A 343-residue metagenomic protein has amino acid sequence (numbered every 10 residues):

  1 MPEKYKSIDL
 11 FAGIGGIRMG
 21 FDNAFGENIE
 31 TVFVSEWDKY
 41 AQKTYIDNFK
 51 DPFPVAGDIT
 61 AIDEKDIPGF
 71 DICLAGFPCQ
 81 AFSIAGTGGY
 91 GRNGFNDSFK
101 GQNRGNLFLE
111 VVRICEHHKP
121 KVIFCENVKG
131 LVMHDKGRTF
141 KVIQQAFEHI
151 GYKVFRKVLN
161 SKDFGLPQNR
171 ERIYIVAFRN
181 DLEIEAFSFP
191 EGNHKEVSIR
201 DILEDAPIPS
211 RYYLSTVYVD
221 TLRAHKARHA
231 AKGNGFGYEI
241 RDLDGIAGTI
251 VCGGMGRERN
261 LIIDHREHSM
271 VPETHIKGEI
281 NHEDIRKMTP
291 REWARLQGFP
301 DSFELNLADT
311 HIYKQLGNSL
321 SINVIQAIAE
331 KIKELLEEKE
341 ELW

Functional and structural regions predicted by a protein language model:
P2-S7: Extreme N-terminal starter segment of soluble prokaryotic enzymes
I8-T60: SAM cofactor-binding core of SAM-dependent methyltransferases, primarily the Rossmann-like beta-alpha-beta module
I14, F140, R172, N318-Q326: Short alpha-helical patches at coil-to-helix transitions and adjacent helical residues in well-structured domains
M19-N23, D47, R113-E116, Q145 (+2 more regions): Short, well-ordered alpha-helices that flank and scaffold nucleotide-derived cofactor binding pockets
G57, G105-R113, K141, A294 (+2 more regions): Short, contiguous clusters of charged residues that form electrostatic/catalytic patches at enzyme active sites, used
I62-I72, I84-G256: Class I S-adenosyl-L-methionine
Q80: Active-site beta-alpha loop architecture of Rossmann-like, nucleotide-cofactor-dependent enzymes
L214-W343: C-terminal target-recognition/interaction regions appended to catalytic cores
